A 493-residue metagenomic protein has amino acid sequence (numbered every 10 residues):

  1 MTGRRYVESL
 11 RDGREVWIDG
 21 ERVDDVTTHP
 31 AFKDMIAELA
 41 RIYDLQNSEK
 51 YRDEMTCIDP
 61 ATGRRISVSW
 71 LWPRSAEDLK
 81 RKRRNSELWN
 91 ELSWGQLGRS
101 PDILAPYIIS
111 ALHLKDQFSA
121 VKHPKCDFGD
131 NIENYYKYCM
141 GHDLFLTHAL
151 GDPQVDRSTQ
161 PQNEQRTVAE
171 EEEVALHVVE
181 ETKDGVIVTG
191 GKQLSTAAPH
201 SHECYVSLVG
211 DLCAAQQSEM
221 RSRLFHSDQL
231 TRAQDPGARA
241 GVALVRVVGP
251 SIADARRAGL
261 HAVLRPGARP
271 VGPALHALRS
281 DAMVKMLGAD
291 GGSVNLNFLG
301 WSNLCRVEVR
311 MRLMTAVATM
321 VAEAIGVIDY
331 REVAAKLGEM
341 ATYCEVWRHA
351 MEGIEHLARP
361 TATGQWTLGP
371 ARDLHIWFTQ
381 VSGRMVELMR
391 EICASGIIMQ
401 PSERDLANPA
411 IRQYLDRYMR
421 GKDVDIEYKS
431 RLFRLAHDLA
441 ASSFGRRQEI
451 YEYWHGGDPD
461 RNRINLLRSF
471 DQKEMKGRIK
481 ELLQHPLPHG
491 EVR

Functional and structural regions predicted by a protein language model:
M1-D59: Acidic/polar, glycine-rich intrinsically disordered N-terminal extensions of enzymes
G20, G369-R493: Alpha-helix capping/hinge segments and adjacent helical runs
G20, V188-G190, L337: Buried hydrophobic positions in well-ordered alpha/beta secondary-structure cores of metabolic enzymes
D44-L146, A197, E203: Internal helix-loop-helix
I108-A198, E203, A214-Q216: Glycine-rich, mobile lid/loop segments that gate access to catalytic sites or pores
G191, S195-V245, A258-H261: A short core secondary-structure module
V245-C344: Glycine-rich beta->alpha junctions and the first turn(s) of the following alpha-helix
R310-R384: Long, well-ordered mid-to-C-terminal structural blocks that present hydrophobic/aromatic surfaces
